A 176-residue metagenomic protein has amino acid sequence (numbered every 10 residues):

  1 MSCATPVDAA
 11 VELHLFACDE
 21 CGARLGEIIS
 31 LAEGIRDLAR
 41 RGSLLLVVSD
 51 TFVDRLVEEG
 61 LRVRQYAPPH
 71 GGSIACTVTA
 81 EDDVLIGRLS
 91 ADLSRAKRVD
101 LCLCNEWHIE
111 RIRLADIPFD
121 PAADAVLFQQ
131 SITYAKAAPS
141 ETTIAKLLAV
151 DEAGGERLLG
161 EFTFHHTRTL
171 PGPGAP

Functional and structural regions predicted by a protein language model:
M1-A17: Short, amphipathic alpha-helical interaction patch
L15-V63: Short alpha-helical interface segments
P68-R95: Contiguous beta-strand segments within globular domains
D82-L85, L127-T133: Charged, amphipathic alpha-helical segments
L93-N105: Solvent-exposed loop/turn segments flanking beta-strands in beta-repeat/beta-sandwich domains
V99-C102, Y134-G160: Short, aromatic- and glycine-rich surface loops/edge beta-strands on solvent-exposed regions
E106-Q130: Solvent-exposed serine/threonine-rich low-complexity stretches and specific carbohydrate-binding patches
D151-P176: Short beta-strand elements
